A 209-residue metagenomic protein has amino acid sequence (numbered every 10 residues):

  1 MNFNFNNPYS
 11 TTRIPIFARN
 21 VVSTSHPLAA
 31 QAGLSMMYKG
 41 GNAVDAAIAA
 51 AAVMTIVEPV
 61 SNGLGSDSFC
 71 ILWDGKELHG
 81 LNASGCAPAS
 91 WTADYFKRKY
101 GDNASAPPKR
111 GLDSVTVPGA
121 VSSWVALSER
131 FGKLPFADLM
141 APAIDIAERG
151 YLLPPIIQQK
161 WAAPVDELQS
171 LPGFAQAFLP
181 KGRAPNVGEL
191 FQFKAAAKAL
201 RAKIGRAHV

Functional and structural regions predicted by a protein language model:
M1-Q31, S35, A43-R206: Noncatalytic scaffold domains of N-terminal-nucleophile
